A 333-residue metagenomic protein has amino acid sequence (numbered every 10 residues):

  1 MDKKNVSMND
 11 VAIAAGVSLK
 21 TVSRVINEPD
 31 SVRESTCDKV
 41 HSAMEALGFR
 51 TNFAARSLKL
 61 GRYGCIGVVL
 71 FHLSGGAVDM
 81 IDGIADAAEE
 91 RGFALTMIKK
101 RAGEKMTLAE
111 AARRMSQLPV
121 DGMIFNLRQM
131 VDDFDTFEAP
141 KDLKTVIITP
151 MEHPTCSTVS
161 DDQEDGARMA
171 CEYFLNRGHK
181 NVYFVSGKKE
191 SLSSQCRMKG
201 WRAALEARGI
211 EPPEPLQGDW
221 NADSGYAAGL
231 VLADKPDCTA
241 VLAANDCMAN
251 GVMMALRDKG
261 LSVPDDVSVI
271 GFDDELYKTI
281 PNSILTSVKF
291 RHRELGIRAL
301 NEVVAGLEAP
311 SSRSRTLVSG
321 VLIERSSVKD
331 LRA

Functional and structural regions predicted by a protein language model:
M1-G61, R332: N-terminal helix-turn-helix DNA-binding module of bacterial transcription factors
D2-K3, G61-E172: Alpha-helical recognition/docking segments in bacterial nutrient-uptake and carbohydrate-utilization systems
L19-R24, L58-S74, Y173, N181-K188: Short beta-strand segments enriched in small/hydrophobic residues
L47, Q117-P119, R177-G178, L232-D237 (+1 more regions): Glycine-rich phosphate-binding loop signature in dinucleotide/nucleotide-binding domains
G67-V68, P119-L127, Y183-V185, L216 (+2 more regions): Periplasmic-binding protein-like
L70-D79, M97-M106, V159-M169, V185-E206 (+5 more regions): Hinge/beta->alpha junction and helix N-cap segments in small-molecule ligand-binding domains
V231, K235-A333: Flexible loop/turn connectors
